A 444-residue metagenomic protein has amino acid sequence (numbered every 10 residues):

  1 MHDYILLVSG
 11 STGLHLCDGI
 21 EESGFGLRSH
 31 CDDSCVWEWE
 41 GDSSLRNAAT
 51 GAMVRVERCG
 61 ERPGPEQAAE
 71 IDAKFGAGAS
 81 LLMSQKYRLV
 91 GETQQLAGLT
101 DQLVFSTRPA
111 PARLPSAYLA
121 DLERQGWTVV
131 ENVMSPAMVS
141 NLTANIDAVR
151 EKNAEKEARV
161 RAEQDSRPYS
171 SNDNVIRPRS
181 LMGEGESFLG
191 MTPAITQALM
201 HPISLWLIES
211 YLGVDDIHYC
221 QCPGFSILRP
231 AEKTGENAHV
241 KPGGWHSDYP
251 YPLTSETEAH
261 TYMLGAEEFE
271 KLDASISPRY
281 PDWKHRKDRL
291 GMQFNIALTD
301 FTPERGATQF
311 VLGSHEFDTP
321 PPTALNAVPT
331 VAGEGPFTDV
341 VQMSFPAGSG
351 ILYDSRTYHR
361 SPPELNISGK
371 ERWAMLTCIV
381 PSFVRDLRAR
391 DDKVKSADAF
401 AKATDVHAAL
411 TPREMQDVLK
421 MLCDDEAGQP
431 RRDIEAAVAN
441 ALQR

Functional and structural regions predicted by a protein language model:
M1-T107: Lectin-like carbohydrate-binding module/patch detector with strong preference for beta-trefoil
I20, T143-V149, F310-G313: Short Gly/aromatic-enriched secondary-structure transition segments
T100, V104-R124, E131-E270: Non-heme Fe(II)-dependent double-stranded beta-helix
A120, A266-P281, H285-P362: Double-stranded beta-helix
C222-G224, F294-I296, M375-I379: A structural signal for short, well-ordered beta-strand segments
I227, V311-D318, C378-V384: Short edge-strand/loop segments of extracellular domains
G235-K241, W245-S247, T254-T257, E304-G313 (+3 more regions): A short secondary-structure junction signal
P321-T330, A347-L352, R356-R444: Non-heme Fe(II)/2-oxoglutarate
